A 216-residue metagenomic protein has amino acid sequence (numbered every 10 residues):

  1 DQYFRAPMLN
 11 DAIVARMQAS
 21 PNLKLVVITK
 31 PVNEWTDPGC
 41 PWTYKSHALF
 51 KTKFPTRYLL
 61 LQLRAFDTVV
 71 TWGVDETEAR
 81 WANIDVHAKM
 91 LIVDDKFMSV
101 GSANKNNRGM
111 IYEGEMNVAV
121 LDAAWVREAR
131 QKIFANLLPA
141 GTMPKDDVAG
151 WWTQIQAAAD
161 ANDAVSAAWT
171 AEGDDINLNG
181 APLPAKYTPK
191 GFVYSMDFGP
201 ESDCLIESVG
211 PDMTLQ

Functional and structural regions predicted by a protein language model:
Q2-Q216: PLD/PLD-like phosphodiesterase catalytic module centered on the HKD motif
